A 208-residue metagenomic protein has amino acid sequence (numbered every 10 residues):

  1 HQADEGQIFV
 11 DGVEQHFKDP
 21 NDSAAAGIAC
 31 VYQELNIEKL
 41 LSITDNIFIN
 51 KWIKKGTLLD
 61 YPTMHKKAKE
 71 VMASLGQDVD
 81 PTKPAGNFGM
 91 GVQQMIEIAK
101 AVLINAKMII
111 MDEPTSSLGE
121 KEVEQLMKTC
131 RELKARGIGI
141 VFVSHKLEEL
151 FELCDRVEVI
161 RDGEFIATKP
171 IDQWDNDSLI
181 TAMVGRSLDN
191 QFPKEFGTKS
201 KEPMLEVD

Functional and structural regions predicted by a protein language model:
H1-D208: Glycine-rich phosphate-binding loops of nucleotide-dependent enzymes
